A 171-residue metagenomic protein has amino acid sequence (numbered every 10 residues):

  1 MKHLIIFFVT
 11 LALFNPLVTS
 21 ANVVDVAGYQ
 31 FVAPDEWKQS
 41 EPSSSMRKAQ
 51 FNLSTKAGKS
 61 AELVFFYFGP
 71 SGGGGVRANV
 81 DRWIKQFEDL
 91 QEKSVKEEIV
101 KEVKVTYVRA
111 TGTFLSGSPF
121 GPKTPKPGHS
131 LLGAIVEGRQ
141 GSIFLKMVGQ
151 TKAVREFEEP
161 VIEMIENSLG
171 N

Functional and structural regions predicted by a protein language model:
H3-F14: Sec-dependent N-terminal signal peptides
T19-V23: Boundary at the C-terminal end of the N-terminal hydrophobic targeting segment
G28, P70-A78, K126, T151-E159: Soluble non-cytosolic domains of exported or imported proteins
Q30-F87: Secretory pathway targeting signatures of secreted, lumenal, and periplasmic proteins
F31, W37, Q140-N171: Surface-exposed amphipathic alpha-helical segments
D35, S43-S44, Y67-G69, R109-F114 (+1 more regions): A mature extracytoplasmic/lumenal domain signature
E41, T55, I84-Q91, R139 (+2 more regions): Sec/Tat-exported extracytoplasmic proteins
S43-K48, V80-V136: Signature of long, low-cysteine stretches enriched in small and polar/charged residues
